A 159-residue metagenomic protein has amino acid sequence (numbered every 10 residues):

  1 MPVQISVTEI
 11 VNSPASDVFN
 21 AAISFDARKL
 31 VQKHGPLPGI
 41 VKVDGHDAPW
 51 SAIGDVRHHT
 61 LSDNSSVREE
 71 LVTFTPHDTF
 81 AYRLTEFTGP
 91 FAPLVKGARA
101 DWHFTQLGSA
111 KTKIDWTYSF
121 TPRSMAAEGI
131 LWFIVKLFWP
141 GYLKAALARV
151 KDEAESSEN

Functional and structural regions predicted by a protein language model:
M1-P49: Hydrophobic ligand-binding cavity/cleft-lining segments
P2-I10, V56, S66, T79 (+2 more regions): Intrinsic-disorder/low-complexity, polar/charged segments enriched in Ser/Thr/Lys/Arg/Asp/Glu/Gln
T8-N12, T60, E70, H103 (+1 more regions): Generic structural detector for well-ordered beta-strands
N12-S16, V72-T79, H103-K113, S157-E158: A short, structured loop/turn motif at beta-sheet edges
F25, V67-E70, Y82, W102 (+1 more regions): C-terminal and inter-domain tail/linker signature
K29, I40-L94, R149-N159: Glycine-rich portal/gate segments that line the openings of hydrophobic small-molecule binding cavities
F87-G141: Beta-strand/loop substructures that line and gate deep hydrophobic ligand-binding cavities in soluble
